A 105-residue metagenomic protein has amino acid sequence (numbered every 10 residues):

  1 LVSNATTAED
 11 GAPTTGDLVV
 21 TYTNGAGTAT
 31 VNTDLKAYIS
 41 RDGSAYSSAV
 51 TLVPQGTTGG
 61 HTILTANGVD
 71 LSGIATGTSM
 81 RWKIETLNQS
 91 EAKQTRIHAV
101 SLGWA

Functional and structural regions predicted by a protein language model:
L1-A105: Beta-strand-rich ligand- or partner-binding modules with a strong bias toward extracellular/periplasmic carbohydrate
